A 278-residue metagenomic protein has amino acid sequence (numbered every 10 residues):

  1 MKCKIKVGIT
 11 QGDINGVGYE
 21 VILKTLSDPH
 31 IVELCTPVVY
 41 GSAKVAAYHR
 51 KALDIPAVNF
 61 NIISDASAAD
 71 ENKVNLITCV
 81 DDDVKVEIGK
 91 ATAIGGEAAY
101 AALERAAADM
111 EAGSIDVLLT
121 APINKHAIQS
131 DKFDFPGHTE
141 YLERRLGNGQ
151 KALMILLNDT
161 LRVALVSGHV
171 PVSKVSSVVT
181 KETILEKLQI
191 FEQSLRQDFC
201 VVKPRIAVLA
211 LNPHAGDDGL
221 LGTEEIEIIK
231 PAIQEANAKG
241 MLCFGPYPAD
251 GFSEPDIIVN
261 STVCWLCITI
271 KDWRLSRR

Functional and structural regions predicted by a protein language model:
M1-H138, E182-R278: Contiguous, glycine/small-aliphatic-enriched amphipathic segments in soluble metabolic enzymes
A69-N72, N158-V163: Beta-strand-turn-beta hairpins that frame and shape the catalytic cleft of phosphate-ester-processing enzymes
E87, Y141-E143, L157: Intrinsically disordered, low-complexity segments enriched in polar/charged residues with Gly/Pro, especially when
I123-K125, F133, T160-L161, H169-V172: Short acidic/polar capping segments at secondary-structure boundaries
E140-Q150, V170-R196: Active-site glycine-rich loop that binds ribose-phosphate moieties when present
R145-L161: Short, flexible loop segments at boundaries between secondary-structure elements
